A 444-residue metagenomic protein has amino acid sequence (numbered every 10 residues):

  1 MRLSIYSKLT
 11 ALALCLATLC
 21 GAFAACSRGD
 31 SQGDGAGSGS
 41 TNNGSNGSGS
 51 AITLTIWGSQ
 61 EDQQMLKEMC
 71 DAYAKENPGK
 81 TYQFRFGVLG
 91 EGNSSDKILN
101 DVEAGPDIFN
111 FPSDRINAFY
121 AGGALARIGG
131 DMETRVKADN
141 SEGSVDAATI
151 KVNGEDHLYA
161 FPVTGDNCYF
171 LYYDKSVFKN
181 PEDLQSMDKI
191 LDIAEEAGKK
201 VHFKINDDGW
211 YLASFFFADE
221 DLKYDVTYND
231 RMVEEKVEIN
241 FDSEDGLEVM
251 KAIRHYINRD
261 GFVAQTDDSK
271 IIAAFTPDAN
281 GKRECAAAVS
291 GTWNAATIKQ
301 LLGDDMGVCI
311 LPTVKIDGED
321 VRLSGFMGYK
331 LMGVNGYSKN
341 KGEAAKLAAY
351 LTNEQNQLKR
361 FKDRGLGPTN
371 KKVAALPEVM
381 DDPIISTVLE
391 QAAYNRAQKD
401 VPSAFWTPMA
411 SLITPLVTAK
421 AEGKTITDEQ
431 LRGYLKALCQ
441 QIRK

Functional and structural regions predicted by a protein language model:
S4, K8-L12, C20-A121, T425 (+2 more regions): Conserved N-terminal structural module of periplasmic/extracytoplasmic solute-binding proteins
M65, M69, D245-A252, K339-L351 (+1 more regions): Short amphipathic alpha-helical coupling segments at ligand-binding clamshell hinges and other catalytic/signaling
S94-G105, G122, V177, D192-E196 (+2 more regions): Short helices/loops that flank or line small-molecule/ion binding pockets
S113-Y169, C309-I310: Hinge/lid segment of periplasmic solute-binding proteins
E155-V163, Y169, L191-E238: Extracytoplasmic/periplasmic solute-binding protein
D156, Q300-R364: Extracytoplasmic/periplasmic substrate-recognition and gating elements
A194, V233-D267: Glycine-centered hinge/linker elements that transmit conformational signals in sensory and ligand-binding systems
F326, R364-G367, A374, P383-R443: C-terminal capping/gating helix-and-loop segments adjacent to ligand/active sites or protein-protein/ligand interfaces
